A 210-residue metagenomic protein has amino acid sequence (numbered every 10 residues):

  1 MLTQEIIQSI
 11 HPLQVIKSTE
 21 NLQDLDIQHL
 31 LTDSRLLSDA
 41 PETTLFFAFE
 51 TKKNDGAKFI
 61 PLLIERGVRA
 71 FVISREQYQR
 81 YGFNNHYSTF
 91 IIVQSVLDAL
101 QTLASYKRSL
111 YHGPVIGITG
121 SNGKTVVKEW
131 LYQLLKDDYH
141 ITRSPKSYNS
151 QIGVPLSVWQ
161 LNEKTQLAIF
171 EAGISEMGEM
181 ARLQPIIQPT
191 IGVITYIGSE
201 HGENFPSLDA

Functional and structural regions predicted by a protein language model:
M1-T102: N-terminal leader/targeting and accessory segments in enzymes
D98-A210: Phosphate-binding loop of NTP-binding sites
